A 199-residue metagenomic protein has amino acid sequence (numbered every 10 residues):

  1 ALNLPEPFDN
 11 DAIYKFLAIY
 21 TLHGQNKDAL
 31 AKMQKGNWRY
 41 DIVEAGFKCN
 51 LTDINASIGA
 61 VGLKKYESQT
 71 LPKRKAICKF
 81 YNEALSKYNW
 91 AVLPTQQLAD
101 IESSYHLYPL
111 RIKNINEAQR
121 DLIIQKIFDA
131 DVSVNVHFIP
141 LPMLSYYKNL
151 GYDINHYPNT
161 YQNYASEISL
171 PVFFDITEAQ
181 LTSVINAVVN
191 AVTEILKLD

Functional and structural regions predicted by a protein language model:
A1: Glycine-rich phosphate-binding loop of ATP-grasp-fold ATP-dependent ligases
P5-D199: PLP-dependent aminotransferase class I/II
